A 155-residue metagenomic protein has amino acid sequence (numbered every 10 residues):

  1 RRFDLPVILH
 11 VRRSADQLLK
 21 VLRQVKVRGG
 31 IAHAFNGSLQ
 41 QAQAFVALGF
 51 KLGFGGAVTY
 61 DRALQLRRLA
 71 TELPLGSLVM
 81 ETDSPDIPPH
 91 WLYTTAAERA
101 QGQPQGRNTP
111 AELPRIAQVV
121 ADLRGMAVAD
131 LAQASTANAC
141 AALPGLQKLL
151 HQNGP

Functional and structural regions predicted by a protein language model:
R2-M80, P88-W91, L150-P155: Catalytic pocket-lining loop regions of alpha/beta-barrel enzymes, especially the amidohydrolase/enolase/GH5 lineages
V11, A34, T59, T71 (+3 more regions): Alpha-helix initiation/capping motif
H33, F45, D83, L131 (+1 more regions): Divalent metal-coordination and catalytic microenvironments
T59-L66, E81-L92, A111-E112, A134-G145: A broadly tuned preference for mixed-charge, low-complexity surface segments
R67-L69, T95-A97, D130, G145-K148: General N-terminal targeting signals
G76-E98, G102-G106: Short acidic/histidine-rich active-site segments
R107-P155: Mid-to-C-terminal alpha-helical segments outside catalytic/metal-binding sites
